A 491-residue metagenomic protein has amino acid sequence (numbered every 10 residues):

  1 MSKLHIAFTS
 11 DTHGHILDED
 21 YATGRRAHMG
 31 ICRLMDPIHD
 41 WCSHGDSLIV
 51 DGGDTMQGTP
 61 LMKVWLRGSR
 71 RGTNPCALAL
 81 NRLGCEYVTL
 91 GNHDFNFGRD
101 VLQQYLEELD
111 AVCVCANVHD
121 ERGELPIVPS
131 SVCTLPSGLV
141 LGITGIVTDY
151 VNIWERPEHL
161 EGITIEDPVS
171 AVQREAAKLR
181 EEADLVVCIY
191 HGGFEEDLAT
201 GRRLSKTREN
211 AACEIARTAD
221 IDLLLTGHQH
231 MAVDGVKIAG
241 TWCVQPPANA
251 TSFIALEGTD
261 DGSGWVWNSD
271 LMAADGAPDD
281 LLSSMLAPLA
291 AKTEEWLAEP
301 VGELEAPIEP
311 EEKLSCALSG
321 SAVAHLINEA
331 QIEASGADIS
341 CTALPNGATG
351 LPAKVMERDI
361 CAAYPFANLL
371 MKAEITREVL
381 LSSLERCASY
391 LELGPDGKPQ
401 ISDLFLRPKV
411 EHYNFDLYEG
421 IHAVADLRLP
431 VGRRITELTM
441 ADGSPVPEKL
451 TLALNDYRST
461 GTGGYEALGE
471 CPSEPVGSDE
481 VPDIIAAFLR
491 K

Functional and structural regions predicted by a protein language model:
M1-A277, S319-A330, P472-V481: Acidic, metal/ion-coordinating pockets
K3, H15, M29, R33 (+4 more regions): Feature captures C-terminal
H13, M56, F95, D120 (+11 more regions): Short, glycine-/Ser/Thr-/acidic-enriched flexible segments
H13-E19, L304-E312, Y465-G469: Acidic/histidine-rich, surface-exposed loop or edge segments in extracytoplasmic proteins
H13-I16, I38, C42, R180 (+7 more regions): Sec/Tat-exported extracytoplasmic proteins
I31, T73, R99, D279-L286 (+7 more regions): Alpha-helix initiation and N-capping motif
L204, T293, C316, G320 (+2 more regions): Generic alpha-helical structural element
D260-K354, T460, L489-K491: A short C-terminal boundary segment appended to hydrolase-like catalytic domains
